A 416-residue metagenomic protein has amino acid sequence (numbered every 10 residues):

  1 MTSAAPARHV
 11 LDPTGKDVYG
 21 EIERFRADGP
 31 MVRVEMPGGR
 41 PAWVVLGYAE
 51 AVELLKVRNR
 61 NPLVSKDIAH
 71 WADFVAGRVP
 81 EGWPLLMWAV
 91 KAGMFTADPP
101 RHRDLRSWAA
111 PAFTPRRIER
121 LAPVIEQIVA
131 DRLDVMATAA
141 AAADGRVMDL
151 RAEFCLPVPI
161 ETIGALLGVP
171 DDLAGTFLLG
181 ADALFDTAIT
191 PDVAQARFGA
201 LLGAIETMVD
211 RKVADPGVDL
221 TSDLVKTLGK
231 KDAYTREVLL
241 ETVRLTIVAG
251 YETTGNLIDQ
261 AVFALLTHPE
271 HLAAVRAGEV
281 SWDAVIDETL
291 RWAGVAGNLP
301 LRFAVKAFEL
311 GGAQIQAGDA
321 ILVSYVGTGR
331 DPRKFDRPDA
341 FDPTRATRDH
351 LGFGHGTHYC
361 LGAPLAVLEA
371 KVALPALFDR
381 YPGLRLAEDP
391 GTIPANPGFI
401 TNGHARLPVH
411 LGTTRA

Functional and structural regions predicted by a protein language model:
M1-A416: Cytochrome P450
